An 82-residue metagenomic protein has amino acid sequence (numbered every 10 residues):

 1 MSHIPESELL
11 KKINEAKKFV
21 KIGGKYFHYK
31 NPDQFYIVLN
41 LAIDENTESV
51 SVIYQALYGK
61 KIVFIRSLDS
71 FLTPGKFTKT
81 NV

Functional and structural regions predicted by a protein language model:
M1-I22: Mixed-charge, Lys/Arg-rich low-complexity intrinsically disordered regions
K18, K30-P32: A short catalytic or substrate-binding loop motif that flags glycine-/basic-rich loops and adjacent residues that bind
I22, Q34, V50: Residues that flank catalytic or metal-binding motifs in active/ligand-binding sites
G24-Y29: A short beta-strand micro-motif
Q34-I43: Short beta-strand-centered aromatic/proline hotspots
E45-R66: Short solvent-exposed strand/turn elements
K61-V82: Intrinsically disordered, low-complexity, charged/polar segments
